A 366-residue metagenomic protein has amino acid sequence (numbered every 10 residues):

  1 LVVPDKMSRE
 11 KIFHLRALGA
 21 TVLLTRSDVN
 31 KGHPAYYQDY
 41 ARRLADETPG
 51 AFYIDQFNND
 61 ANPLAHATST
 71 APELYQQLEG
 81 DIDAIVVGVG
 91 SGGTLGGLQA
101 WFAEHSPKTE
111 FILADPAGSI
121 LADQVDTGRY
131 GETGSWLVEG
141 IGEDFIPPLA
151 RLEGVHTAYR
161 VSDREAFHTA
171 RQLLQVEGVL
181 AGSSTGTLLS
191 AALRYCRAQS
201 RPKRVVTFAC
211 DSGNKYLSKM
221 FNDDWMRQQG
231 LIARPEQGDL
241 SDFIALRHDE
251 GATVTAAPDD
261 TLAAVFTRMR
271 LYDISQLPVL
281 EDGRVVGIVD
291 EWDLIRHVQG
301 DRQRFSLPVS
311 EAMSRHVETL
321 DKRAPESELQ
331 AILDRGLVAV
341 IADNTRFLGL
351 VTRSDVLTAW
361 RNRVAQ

Functional and structural regions predicted by a protein language model:
L1-L44, A117, L121-R129, I146-P148 (+1 more regions): Active-site-proximal loop->helix
M7-I12, G88-Q99, L121-A122, S184-A192: Short glycine/serine/threonine-rich phosphate/pyrophosphate-binding segments that cradle anionic phosphate groups
Q38, A103-A181, M220-I244, A252-A256: Active-site/ligand-binding loops adjacent to catalytic centers
T48-G92, G97-W101, L149-L152, H156 (+2 more regions): Active-site/ligand-binding-proximal alpha/beta "capping" segment
N58-A61, G90-G93, D115-I120, R129 (+5 more regions): Glycine-rich beta-alpha junction loops
G154, G238-T253, D260, F305-V317: Bateman (tandem CBS) regulatory domains
V254-D273, V279-E281, V298, E318-L337 (+2 more regions): The conserved cystathionine-beta-synthase
V285-I288, E326, F347-L350: Glycine-rich acetyl-CoA-binding "A-motif" of GNAT/NAT acetyltransferases
